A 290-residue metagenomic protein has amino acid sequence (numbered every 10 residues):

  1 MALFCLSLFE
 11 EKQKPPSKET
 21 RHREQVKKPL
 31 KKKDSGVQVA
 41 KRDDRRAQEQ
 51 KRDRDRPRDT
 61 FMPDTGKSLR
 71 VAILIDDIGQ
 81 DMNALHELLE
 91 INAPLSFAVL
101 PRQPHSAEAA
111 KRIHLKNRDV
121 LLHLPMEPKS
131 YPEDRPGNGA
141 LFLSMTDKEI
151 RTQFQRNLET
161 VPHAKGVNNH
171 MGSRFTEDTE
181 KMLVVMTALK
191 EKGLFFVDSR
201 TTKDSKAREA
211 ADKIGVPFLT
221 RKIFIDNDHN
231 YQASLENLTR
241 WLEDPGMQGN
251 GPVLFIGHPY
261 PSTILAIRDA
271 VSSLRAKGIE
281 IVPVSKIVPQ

Functional and structural regions predicted by a protein language model:
M1-L69, E236-T239, D244-G246, G278 (+1 more regions): Terminal interaction modules at protein C-ends
F61-D134: Active-site beta->alpha N-cap acidic-glycine motif
V71-D76, L95-F97, R118-L124, V167-N169 (+4 more regions): Hydrophobic faces of well-ordered beta-strands that scaffold small-molecule active sites in alpha/beta enzyme cores
L74-I78, S96-R102, N168-D178, K190-D204 (+1 more regions): Catalytic beta/alpha-barrel core
G79, I91-P94, P101, E149-H163 (+1 more regions): Extracytoplasmic beta-rich ectodomain segments of secreted or membrane-anchored proteins
R135-P136, A140-E159, F175-K181, R208-G246: Alpha-helical scaffold elements lining the catalytic groove of polysaccharide deacetylases
Q155-F175, F255-I256: Active-site groove signature of glycoside hydrolases
L189-T201, P259-Q290: C-terminal domain-boundary segment and adjacent tail
